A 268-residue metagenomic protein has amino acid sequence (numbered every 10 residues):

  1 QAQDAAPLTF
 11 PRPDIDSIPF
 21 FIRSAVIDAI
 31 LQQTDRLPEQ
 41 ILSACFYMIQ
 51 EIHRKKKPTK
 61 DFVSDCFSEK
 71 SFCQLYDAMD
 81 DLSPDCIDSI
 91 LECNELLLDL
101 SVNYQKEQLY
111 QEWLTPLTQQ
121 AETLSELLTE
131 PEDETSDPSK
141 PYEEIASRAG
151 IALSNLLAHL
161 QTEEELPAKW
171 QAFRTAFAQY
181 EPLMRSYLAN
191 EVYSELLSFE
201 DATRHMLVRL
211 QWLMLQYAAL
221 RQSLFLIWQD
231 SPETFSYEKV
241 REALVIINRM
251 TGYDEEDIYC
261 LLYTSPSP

Functional and structural regions predicted by a protein language model:
Q1-Q3, Q32-Q33, Q40, Q50 (+10 more regions): Residue-identity detector for glutamine
A2-Y76: Charged, amphipathic alpha-helical linkers/stalks
I15-F20, L31-P38, D65-S68, S83-C86 (+6 more regions): Intrinsic-disorder-associated interaction segments
V26, P116-Q119, R148: A generic structural signal for solvent-exposed, polar alpha-helical segments
Q50-L124: Long, internal scaffold/assembly segments composed of regular secondary structure
E122-L261: Substrate-recognition/cap regions that form aromatic- and gly/pro-loop-enriched pockets for small-molecule ligands
Y263-P268: Conserved small/polar residues in nucleotide/adenosyl-binding loops
